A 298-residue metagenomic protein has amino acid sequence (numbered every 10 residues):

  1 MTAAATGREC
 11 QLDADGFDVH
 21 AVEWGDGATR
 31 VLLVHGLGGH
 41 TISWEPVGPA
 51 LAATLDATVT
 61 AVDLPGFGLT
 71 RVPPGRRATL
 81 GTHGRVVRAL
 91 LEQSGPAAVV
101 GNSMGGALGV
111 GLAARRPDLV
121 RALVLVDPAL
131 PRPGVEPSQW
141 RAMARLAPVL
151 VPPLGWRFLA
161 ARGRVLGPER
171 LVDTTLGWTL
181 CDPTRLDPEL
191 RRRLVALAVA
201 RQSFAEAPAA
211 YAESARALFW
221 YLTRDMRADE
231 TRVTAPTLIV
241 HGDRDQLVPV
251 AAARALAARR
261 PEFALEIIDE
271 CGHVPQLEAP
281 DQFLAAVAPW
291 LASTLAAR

Functional and structural regions predicted by a protein language model:
A14-F17, L55-M104, A114, L130 (+2 more regions): Active-site loop/oxyanion-hole signature of alpha/beta-hydrolase fold enzymes
F17-R71: Conserved HGGG/HGGXW glycine-rich cap/lid loop of the alpha/beta-hydrolase fold
G106-P117, L123: Short glycine-enriched nucleophile-adjacent loop and the immediately C-terminal alpha-helix near the catalytic center
A114, L123-A161: Flexible "cap/lid" loop of the alpha/beta hydrolase fold
A161-T231: Conserved alpha/beta-hydrolase catalytic His-Asp/Glu region
W220-Y221, R244-V248: Acidic catalytic loop of the alpha/beta-hydrolase fold
V233, I239-H241: Short beta-strand/loop motif that positions the catalytic acidic residue of the alpha/beta-hydrolase fold
P261-R298: Catalytic active-site module of serine/aspartate enzymes centered on a nucleophile-bearing elbow/loop
